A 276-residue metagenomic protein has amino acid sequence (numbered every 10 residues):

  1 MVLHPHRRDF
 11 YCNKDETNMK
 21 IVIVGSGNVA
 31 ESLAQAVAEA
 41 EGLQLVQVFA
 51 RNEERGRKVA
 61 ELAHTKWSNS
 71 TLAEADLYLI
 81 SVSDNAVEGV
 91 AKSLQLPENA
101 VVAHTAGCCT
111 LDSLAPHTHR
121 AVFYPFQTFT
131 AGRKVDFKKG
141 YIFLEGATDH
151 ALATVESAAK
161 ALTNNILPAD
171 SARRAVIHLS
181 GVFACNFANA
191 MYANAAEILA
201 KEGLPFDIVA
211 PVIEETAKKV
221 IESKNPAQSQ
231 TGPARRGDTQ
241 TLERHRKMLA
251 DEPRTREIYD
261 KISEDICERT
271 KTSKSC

Functional and structural regions predicted by a protein language model:
M1-N18: N-terminal amphipathic/basic-hydrophobic helices that include classical n-h-c signal peptides and signal-anchor
N13-N69: NAD(P)+-binding Rossmann beta1-loop-alpha1 motif at the extreme N-terminus of oxidoreductases
M19, L43-Q44, T65, A100-V101 (+3 more regions): A structural micro-motif
F49, L79, G181-A184, A188 (+2 more regions): Amphipathic, non-transmembrane alpha-helical scaffold segments
E53-K134: Rossmann-like NAD(P)(H) cofactor-binding subdomain of soluble oxidoreductases
R55-L62, H117, K134-L179, A184-I221 (+1 more regions): Internal alpha-helical scaffold of NAD(P)-dependent oxidoreductase catalytic cores
T216-C276: Interdomain hinge/lid region at the active-site interface of Rossmann-like NAD(P)-dependent oxidoreductases
